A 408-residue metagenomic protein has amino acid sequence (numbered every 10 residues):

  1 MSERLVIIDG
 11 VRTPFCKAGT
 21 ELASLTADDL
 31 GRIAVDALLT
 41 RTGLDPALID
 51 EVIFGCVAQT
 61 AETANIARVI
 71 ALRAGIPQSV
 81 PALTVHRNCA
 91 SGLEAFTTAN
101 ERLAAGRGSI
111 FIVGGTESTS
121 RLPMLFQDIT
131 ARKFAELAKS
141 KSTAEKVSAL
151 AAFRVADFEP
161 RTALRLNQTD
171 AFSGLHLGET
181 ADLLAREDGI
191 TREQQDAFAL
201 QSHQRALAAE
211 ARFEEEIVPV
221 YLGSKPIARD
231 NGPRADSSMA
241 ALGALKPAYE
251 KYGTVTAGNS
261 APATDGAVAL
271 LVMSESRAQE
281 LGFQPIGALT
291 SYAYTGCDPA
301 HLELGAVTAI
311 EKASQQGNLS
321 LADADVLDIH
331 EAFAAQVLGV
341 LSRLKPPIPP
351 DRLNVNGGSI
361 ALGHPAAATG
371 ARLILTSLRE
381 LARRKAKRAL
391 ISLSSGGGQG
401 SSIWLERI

Functional and structural regions predicted by a protein language model:
M1-T26, F153-N167, A240-L304, T308 (+5 more regions): Condensing-enzyme catalytic core mediating Claisen C-C bond formation in acyl metabolism
R12-T13, S24-I33, R41, F158 (+4 more regions): N-terminal extracellular/periplasmic Venus flytrap/periplasmic-binding protein-like
S24-S142, I217-R229, A300-H301, L321-K345: Conserved beta-ketoacyl condensing-enzyme motif
L25, C56-F111, R121, A156-F158 (+5 more regions): Conserved catalytic cysteine-centered active-site region of acyl-thioester-dependent Claisen-condensing enzymes
A27-G43, I66-I70, A95, L177-L184 (+5 more regions): Short, well-ordered amphipathic alpha-helical segments that serve as non-catalytic structural scaffolds within diverse
R87-E117, L125, A185-A211, A269-S276 (+3 more regions): Active-site-proximal alpha-helical scaffold in enzymes
I110-L183: Flexible glycine-/small-residue-enriched beta->alpha junction loops that bind anionic phosphate/pyrophosphate groups
D182, V218, L222-G223, T290-A361: Active-site pocket-lining segment
